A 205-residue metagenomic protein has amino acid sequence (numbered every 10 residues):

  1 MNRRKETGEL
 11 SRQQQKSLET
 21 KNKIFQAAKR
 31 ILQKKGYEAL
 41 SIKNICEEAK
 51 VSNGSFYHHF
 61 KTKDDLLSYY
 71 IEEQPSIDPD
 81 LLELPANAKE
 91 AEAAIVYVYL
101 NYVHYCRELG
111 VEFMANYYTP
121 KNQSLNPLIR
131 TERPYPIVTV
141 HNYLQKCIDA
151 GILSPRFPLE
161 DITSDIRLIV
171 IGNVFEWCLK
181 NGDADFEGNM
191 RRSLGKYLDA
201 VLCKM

Functional and structural regions predicted by a protein language model:
M1-K35, I42-E48: Basic, helix-initiating cap at the start of DNA-binding domains
M1-T7, V96-Y97, N101-H104, V138 (+3 more regions): C-terminal peripheral helix-coil segments that are non-catalytic and often amphipathic
I24, A39, T62-L67: Short amphipathic alpha-helical segment with a characteristic S/N-K-E followed by hydrophobic residues
A49-F60: Short hydrophobic/aromatic patch on the recognition helix
Y69, L82-E108, L159, T163-I166: Hydrophobic alpha-helical connector segments
I71-D78: Short, basic, alpha-helical segments at the C-terminal edge of helix-turn-helix-like DNA-binding modules
H104-H141: Short secondary-structure transition hinges
L128-R133, D149-D165, G188: All-alpha amphipathic helical-bundle segments outside canonical DNA-binding/catalytic cores that form hydrophobic
